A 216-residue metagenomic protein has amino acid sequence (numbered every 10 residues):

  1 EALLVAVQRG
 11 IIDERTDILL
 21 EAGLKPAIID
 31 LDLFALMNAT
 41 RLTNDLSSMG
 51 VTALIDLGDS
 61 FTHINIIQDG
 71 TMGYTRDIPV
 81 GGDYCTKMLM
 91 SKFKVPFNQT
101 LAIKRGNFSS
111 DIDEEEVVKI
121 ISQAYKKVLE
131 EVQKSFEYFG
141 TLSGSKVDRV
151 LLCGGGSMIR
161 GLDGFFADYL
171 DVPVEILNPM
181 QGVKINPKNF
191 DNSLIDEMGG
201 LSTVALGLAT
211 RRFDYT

Functional and structural regions predicted by a protein language model:
E1-T216: Hydrophobic/aromatic-enriched cytosolic interaction surfaces used to assemble or bind macromolecules
